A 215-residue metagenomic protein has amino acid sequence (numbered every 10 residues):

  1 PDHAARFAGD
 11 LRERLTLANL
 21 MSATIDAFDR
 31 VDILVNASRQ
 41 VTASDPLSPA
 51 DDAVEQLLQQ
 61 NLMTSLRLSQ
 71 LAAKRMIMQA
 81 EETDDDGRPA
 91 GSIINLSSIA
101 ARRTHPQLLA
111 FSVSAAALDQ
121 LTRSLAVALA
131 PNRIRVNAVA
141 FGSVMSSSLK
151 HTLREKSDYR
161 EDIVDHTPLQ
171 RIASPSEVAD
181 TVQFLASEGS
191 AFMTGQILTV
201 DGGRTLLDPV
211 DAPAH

Functional and structural regions predicted by a protein language model:
A37-A43, G203: Conserved NAD(P)H cofactor-binding loop of Rossmann-fold oxidoreductase domains
D45-L58, I163: Substrate-binding pocket helix/loop in short-chain dehydrogenase/reductase
P49, T104-S112, S124, T152 (+1 more regions): Active-site loop-to-helix junction immediately N-terminal to the catalytic Tyr of the SDR YXXXK motif in Rossmann-fold
S69, S114, T122: Active-site helix of classical SDR
K74, V127-P131, A191: Alpha-helical segment proximal to the catalytic Tyr-Lys
S98: Residue(s) in the substrate-gating loop at a strand-loop-helix junction that position the organic substrate next
Q183, T194-H215: Short C-terminal tail/terminal secondary-structure segment of NAD(P)H-dependent dehydrogenase/reductase domains
